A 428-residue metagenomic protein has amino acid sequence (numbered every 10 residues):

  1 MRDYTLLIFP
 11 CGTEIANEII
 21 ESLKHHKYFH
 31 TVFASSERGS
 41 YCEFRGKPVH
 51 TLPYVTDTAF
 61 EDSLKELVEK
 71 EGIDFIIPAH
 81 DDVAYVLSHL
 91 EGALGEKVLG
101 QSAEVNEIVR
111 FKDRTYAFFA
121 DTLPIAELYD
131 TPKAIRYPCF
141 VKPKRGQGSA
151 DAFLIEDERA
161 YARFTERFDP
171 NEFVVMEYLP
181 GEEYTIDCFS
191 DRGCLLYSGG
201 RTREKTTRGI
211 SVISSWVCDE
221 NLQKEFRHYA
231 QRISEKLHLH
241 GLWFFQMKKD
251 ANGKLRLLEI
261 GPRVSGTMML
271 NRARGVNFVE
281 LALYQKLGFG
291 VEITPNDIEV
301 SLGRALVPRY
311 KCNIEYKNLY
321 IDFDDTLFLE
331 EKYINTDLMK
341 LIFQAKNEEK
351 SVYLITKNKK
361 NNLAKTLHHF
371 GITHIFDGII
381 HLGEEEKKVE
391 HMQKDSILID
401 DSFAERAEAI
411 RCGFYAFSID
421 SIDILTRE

Functional and structural regions predicted by a protein language model:
M1-G100, D420: ATP-binding N-terminal substructure of ATP-dependent carboxylate-amine bond-forming enzymes
V105-P180, R192-C194, K224: Active-site nucleotide/adenylate-binding loops and adjacent lid/helix of ATP-dependent enzymes
M176-H238, G261-L287: ATP-dependent carboxylate/phosphate-activation module, predominantly the ATP-grasp catalytic core and closely related
H240, R256, R263-I321: Non-catalytic pre-domain segments flanking phosphatase-related domains
H240-N252: A short glycine-rich, hydrophobically flanked beta-strand micro-motif that places a catalytic Asp/Glu for divalent metal
E315-L319, F323-E349: Active-site neighborhood of HAD-like aspartate-dependent phosphohydrolases
L338-L367: Substrate-recognition element of Asp-dependent hydrolases with the DxDx(T/V) motif
E386-A404, A409: Conserved Lys-Pro-Asp/Glu-containing loop-to-beta segment of HAD-superfamily phosphomonoesterases, centered on
